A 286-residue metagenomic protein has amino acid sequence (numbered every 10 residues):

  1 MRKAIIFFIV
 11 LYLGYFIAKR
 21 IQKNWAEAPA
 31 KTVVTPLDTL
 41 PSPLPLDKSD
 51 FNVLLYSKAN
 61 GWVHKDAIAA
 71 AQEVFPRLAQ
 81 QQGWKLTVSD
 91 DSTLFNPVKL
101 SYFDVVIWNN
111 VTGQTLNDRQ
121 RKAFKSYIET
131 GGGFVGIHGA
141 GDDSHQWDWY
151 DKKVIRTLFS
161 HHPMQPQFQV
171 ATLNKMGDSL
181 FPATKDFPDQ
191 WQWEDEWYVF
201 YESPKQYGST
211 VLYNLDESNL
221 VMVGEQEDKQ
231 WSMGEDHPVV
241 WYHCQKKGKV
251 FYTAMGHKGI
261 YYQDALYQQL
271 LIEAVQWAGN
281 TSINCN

Functional and structural regions predicted by a protein language model:
M1-A4: Positively charged n-region of N-terminal signal peptides that target proteins for export
Y12, F16-Y102: Aromatic-Pro/Gly-enriched surface loop or interdomain linker that acts as a lid/target-recognition segment
R20-K48, R77, Q81, L220-V221 (+2 more regions): Extracellular ligand-binding/catalytic regions of CAZymes and related secreted enzymes and adhesion modules
D38, P166-K246: Catalytic beta-strand/loop cores that center a nucleophilic Ser/Cys/Thr and support acyl-enzyme chemistry
F51, E129-G133, G248: A short helix->loop->beta-strand "cap" motif at the edges of active sites that frequently abuts
A59-W62, S92-F95, V111-T115, F134 (+5 more regions): Solvent-exposed loop/turn segments at secondary-structure junctions within structured extracellular/periplasmic domains
A67-S144: Helical hinge/lid and interdomain linker segments adjacent to catalytic or ligand-binding clefts that mediate domain
Q114-F187: A glycine-rich, often tryptophan-bearing local segment used as a flexible ligand/cofactor-contacting loop or short
